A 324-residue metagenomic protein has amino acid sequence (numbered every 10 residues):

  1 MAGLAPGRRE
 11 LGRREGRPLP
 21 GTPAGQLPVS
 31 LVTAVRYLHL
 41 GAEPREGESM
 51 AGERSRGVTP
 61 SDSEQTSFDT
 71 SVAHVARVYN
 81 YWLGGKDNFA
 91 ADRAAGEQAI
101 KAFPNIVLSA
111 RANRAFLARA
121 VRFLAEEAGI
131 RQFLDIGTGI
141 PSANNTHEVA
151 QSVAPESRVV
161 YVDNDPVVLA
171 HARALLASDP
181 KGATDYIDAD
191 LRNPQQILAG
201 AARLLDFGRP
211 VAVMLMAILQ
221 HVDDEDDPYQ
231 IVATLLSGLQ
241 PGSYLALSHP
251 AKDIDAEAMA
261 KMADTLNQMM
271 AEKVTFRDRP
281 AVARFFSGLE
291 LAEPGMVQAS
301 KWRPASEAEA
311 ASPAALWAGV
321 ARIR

Functional and structural regions predicted by a protein language model:
G25-A189, P194-Q195, A199-F207, A315: Rossmann-like AdoMet
Y79, E290-R303: Conserved S-adenosyl-L-methionine
L191, A202-D226: A short SAM/SAH-binding and catalytic strip from SAM-dependent methyltransferases
P194-I197, H221-T234: A short, conserved alpha-helix within the catalytic core of class I
L239-H249: Conserved beta-strand signature within the Rossmann-like core of class I S-adenosyl-L-methionine
A256-A271: Short, glycine-/aromatic-enriched active-site segment of Class I SAM-dependent methyltransferases
K273-M296: Short alpha-helix
K301-R324: Core SAM-dependent methyltransferase catalytic element
